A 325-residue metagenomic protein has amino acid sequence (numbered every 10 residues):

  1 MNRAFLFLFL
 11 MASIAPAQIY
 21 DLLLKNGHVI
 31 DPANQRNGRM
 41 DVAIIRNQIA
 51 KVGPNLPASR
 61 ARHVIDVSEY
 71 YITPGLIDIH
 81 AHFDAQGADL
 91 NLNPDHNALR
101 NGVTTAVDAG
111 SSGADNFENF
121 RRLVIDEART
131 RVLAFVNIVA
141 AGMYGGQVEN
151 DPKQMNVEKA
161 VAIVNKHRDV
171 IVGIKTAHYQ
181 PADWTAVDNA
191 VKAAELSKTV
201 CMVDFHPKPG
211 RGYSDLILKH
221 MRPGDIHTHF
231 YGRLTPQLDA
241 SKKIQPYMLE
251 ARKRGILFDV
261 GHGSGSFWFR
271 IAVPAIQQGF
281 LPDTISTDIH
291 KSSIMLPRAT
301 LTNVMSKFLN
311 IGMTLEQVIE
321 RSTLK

Functional and structural regions predicted by a protein language model:
F9-A17: Hydrophobic h-region of N-terminal signal peptides that target proteins for export in Gram-negative bacteria
I19-L22, V29-T73: Histidine-rich, glycine-flanked metal-binding segment
G27, N47, E69, H80 (+6 more regions): Divalent metal-coordination and catalytic microenvironments
S59-R62, D66-E127: Metal-associated gating/positioning segment near the N- to mid-region
H82-D84, S111-S112, N137-A141, T176-Y179 (+4 more regions): Active-site beta-loop-alpha junctions enriched in small/polar residues
P94-R121, A128-G145, H167-P181, K198-M202 (+2 more regions): Divalent metal-dependent hydrolysis catalytic cores, especially in the metallo-beta-lactamase
N119, M155-F258, S266-D283: Histidine/acidic residue-rich metal-binding segments in metalloenzymes
R270-K325: His/Asp/Glu-enriched, well-ordered alpha-helical/loop segment that forms or immediately abuts the divalent-metal
